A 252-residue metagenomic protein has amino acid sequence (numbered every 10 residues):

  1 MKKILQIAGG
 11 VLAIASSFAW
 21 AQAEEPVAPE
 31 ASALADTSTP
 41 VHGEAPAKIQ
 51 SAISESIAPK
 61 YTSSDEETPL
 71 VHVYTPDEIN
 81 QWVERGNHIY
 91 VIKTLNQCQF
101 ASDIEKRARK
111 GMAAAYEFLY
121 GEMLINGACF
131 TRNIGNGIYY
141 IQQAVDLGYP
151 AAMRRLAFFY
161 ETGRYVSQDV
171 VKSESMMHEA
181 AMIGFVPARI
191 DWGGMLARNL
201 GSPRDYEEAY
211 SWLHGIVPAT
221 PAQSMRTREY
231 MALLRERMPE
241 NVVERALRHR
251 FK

Functional and structural regions predicted by a protein language model:
K2-G10: Sec-dependent signal peptide recognition, specifically the positively charged N-region followed immediately by
A15-A21: C-terminal segment of classical bacterial N-terminal signal peptides
A21-R109: N-terminal leader/linker segments that initiate helical-solenoid repeat arrays
R85, F118-N126, M153-T162, D191-R198 (+2 more regions): Hydrophobic face of amphipathic alpha-helices that form TPR/SEL1-like repeat modules and related alpha-solenoid
G86, E105, R109-E117, N126-A128 (+8 more regions): Short helix-capping/linker turns of helical repeat alpha-solenoids
T94-S102, T131-Y140, S167-M176, P203-S211: Structural signature of tandem alpha-helical TPR/SEL1-like repeats, specifically the intra-repeat loop/turn
P203-A222, R248-F251: TPR/TPR-like (Sel1-like) alpha-helical repeat modules
A222-K252: Terminal, low-structured helical/coil segments at or just beyond the last alpha-helical repeat
